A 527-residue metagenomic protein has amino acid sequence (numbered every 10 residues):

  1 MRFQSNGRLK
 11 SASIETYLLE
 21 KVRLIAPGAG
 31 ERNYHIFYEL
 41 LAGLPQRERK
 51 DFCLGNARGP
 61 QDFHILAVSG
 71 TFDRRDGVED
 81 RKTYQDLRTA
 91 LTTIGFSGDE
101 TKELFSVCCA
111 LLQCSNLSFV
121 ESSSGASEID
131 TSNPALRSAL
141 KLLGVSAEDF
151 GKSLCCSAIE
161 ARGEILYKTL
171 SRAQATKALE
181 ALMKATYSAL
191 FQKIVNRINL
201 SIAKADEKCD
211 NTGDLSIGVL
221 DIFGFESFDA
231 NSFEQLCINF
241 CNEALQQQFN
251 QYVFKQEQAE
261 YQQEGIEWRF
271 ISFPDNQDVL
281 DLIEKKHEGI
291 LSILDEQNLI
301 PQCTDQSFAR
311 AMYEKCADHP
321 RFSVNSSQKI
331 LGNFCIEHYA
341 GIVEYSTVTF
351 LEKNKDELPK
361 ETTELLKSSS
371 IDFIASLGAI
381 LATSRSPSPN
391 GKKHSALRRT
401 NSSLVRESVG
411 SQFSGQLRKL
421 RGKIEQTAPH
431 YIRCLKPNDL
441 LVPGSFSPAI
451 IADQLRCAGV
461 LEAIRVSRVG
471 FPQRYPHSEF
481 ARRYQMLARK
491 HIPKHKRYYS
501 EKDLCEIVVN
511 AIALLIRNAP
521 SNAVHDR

Functional and structural regions predicted by a protein language model:
M1-G28, N33-A42, L140-K141, D149 (+3 more regions): Extended, low-complexity interaction tracts enriched in P/G/S/Q
M1-L87, S118-V120: Microtubule-binding structural modules
G30, D80, T101, I129-S132 (+2 more regions): Generic alpha-helical segment signature
P45, C109-N116, A147, S227 (+1 more regions): Short alpha-helix boundary/capping elements
R75-V78, S127, L236: Alpha-helix capping and helix-loop boundary segments enriched in small/acidic/polar residues
T89-G144, L166: Folded alpha-helical bundle/alpha-solenoid domain cores of large eukaryotic adaptor/scaffold proteins
E103, K208-L215: Short basic/glycine-enriched coil/helix segment immediately N-terminal to the Walker B
